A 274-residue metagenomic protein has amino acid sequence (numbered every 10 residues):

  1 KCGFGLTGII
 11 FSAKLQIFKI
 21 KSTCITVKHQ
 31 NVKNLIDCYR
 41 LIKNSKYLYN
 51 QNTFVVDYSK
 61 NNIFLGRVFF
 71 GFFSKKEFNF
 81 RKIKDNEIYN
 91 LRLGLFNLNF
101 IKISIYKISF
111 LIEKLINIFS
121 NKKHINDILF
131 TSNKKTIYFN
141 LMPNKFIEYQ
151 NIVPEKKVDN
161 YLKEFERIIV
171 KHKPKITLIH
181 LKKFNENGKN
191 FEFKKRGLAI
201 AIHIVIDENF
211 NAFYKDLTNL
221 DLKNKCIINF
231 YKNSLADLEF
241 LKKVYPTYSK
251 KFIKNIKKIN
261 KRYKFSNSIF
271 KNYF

Functional and structural regions predicted by a protein language model:
K1-R167, K175: C-terminal substrate-binding/cap subdomain adjacent to the FAD-binding core in PCMH-type and related FAD-linked
V55-V56, K84, I176-K183, I228-L235: A generic structural motif
F64-S74, N121-N126, E186-G197, E239-S249: Short glycine/threonine-rich loop-to-helix capping motif typified by GTGT followed within a few residues by an Asp-Pro
I128-I147, I179-L198, K264-F274: N-terminal flexible segment immediately upstream of the FAD-binding catalytic core in FAD-dependent oxidoreductases
N151-I204: C-terminal structural cap/anchor segments
K163-I168, F213-D221: Short amphipathic alpha-helices in soluble, non-transmembrane regions that often serve as interface/regulatory elements
I169-T177, N219-I228: A common structural junction motif
N209, C226-F274: Activity-critical C-terminal alpha-helical subdomain
